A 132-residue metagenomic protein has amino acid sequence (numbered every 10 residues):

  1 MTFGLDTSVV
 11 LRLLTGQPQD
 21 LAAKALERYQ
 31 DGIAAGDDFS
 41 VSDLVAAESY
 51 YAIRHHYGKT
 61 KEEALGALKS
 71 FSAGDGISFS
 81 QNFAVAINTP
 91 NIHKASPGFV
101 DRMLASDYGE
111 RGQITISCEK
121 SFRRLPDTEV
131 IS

Functional and structural regions predicted by a protein language model:
M1-V41, H56-E63: Short, well-structured N-terminal submotif of metal-dependent ribonuclease cores
L5-D6, V41-S42, P97-D101, E119-K120 (+1 more regions): Histidine- and aromatic-rich ligand-binding microenvironments
V10, A46, F122-R123: A generic structural signal for short hydrophobic patches within well-formed alpha-helices
R12-L14, A52, L125: Residues that scaffold the ATP/ADP-binding catalytic core of kinase and kinase-like folds
Y50-R54, P90: Amphipathic alpha-helical segments within well-ordered protein domains
G76-I114: Active-site neighborhoods of divalent-metal-dependent phosphate/nucleic-acid chemistry enzymes
A105-S132: Acidic, PIN/NYN-like endoribonuclease modules and their adjacent C-terminal/linker elements
